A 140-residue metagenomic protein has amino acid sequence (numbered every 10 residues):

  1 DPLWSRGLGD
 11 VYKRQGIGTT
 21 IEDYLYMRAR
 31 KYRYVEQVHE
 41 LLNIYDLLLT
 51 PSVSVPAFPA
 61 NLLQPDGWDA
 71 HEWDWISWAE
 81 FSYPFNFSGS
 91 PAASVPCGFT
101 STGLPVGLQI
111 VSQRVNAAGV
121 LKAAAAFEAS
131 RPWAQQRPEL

Functional and structural regions predicted by a protein language model:
D1-Y12: Single conserved hydrophobic/aromatic residue that forms the stacking wall/gate of nucleotide- or nucleobase-binding
K13-Y24: Short glycine/proline- and acidic residue-enriched helix-loop micro-motifs that form flexible lids or anion-recognition
Y24-L25, E36, N86-L140: Structural helix-boundary/capping segments
Y24-Y45: Acyltransferase
Y26, A57-A79: Short, surface-exposed loop/helix-turn segments at secondary-structure junctions that function as lids/hinges flanking
H39-E40, A70-V95: Small-aliphatic-rich amphipathic alpha-helix that forms the alpha element of a beta-alpha
V53: Short glycine-/small-residue-rich Rossmann-like dinucleotide-binding loops
